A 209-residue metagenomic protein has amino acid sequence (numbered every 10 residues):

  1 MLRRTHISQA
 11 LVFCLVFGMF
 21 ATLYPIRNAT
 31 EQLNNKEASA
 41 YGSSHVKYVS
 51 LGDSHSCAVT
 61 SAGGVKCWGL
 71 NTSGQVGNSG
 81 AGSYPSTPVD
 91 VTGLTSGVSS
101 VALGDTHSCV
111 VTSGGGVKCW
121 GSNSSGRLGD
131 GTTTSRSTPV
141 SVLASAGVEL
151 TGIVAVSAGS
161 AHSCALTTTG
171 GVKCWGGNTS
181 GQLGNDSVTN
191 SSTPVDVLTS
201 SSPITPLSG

Functional and structural regions predicted by a protein language model:
M1-G42: Sec-dependent, cleavable N-terminal signal peptides
Q32-A58, G63-T72, A81: An edge-strand/N-cap motif at the start of beta-rich repeat modules
Y48-L51, V59, D90, S100-L103 (+5 more regions): Residue-level recognition of a conserved intra-blade site in WD40 beta-propeller repeats
V49, H55-A58, C67, H107-V110 (+3 more regions): Conserved core positions of repeat-based scaffolds
A62, S113-G114, T168-T169: Tandem repeat domain/solenoid detector
W68-T87, K118-T138, W175-T193: Short glycine/serine- and acidic-residue-enriched loop/turn motifs that recur at repeat junctions
L94, G147-T151, S202-S208: Short glycine-/Asp-/Thr-/Trp-enriched loop segments that recur within the blades of beta-propeller repeat domains
